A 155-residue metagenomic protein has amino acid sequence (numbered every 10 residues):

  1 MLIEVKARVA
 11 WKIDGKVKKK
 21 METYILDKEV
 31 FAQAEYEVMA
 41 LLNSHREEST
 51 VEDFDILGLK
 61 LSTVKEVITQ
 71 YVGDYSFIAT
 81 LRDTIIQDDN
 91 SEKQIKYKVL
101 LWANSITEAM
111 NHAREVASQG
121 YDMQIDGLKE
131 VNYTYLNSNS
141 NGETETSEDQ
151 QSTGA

Functional and structural regions predicted by a protein language model:
M1-M21, Q70-Q94, T153: Short aromatic-glycine-(Arg/Gly/Cys) micro-motifs in beta-strand/loop hairpins
L2, A10, E22-I25, M39-A40 (+3 more regions): Lectin-type carbohydrate-recognition ectodomains
L2-V5, Q33-E37, D55-K60, A79: A short linear-motif detector with a strong N-terminal bias
R8, Y24, V99-L100, R114-E115 (+1 more regions): Domain-level marker for long, solvent-exposed, non-transmembrane regions
K18-V30, Q94-N104: A short, exposed loop/beta-hairpin motif centered on an aromatic-Gly-Thr core
V30-R46, S105-Y121: A short, charged, amphipathic alpha-helix used as a generic interaction element across diverse proteins
F31, L81-D89, V99, N104-T107: Long, charge-dense low-complexity segments
N43-D88, Q119-A155: Short, mixed-charge low-complexity intrinsically disordered segments
